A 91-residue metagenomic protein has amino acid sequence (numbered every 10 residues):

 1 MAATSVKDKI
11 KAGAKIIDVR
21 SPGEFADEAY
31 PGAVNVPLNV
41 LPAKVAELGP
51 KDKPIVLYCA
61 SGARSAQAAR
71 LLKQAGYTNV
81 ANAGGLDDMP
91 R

Functional and structural regions predicted by a protein language model:
M1-K15, P22-P54, A63-R91: Rhodanese-like catalytic fold shared by cysteine-dependent sulfurtransferases and DSP/PTP-type phosphatases
Y58: Short, surface-exposed ligand- or partner-binding patches at beta-edge/loop junctions that are enriched in aromatics
